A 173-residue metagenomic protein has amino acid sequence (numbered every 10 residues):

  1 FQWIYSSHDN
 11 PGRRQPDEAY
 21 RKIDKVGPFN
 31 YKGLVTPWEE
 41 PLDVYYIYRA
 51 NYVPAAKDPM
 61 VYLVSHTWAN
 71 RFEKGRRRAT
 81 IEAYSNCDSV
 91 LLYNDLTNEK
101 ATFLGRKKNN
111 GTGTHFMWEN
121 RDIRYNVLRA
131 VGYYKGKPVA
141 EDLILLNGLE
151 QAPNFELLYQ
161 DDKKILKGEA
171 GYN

Functional and structural regions predicted by a protein language model:
F1-P138: Extended substrate-binding grooves/exosites of carbohydrate-active enzymes
V64-W68, E156-I165: Short, solvent-exposed loop/edge segments of extracellular or virion-exposed proteins
A69-R76, K163-Y172: Short, solvent-exposed loop/linker segments at the N-terminal edge of repeated beta-sheet extracellular domains
I81-S85, G168-N173: Beta-strand-rich structural segments
E99, N147-N154: Beta-rich ligand-binding surfaces for carbohydrates and other polyanions
R129, V139-D142, L157, D161-K163: Non-catalytic terminal accessory/regulatory regions of metabolic enzymes
A130, D142-L145, E169-G171: Non-catalytic C-terminal accessory domains or segments of carbohydrate-active enzymes
G136-L149: Edge beta-strands of extracellular beta-sandwich domains
